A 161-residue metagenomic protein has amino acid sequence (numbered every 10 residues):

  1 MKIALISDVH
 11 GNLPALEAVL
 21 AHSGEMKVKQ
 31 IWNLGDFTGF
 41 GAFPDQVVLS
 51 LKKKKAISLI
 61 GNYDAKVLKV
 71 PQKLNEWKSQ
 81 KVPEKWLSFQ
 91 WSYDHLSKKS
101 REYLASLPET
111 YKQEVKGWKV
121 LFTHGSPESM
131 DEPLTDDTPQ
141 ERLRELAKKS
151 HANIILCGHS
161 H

Functional and structural regions predicted by a protein language model:
M1-A4, K112-L121: Beta-strand-turn-beta hairpins that frame and shape the catalytic cleft of phosphate-ester-processing enzymes
M1-A56: N-terminal active-site segment of His-dependent metallophosphoesterases
S7-V9, G35-F37, A56, N62-A65 (+2 more regions): Active-site metal-binding loops of divalent metal-dependent hydrolases
S23-V28, V115-K116, K148-H151: Glycine-rich phosphate-binding loop signature in dinucleotide/nucleotide-binding domains
Q30, I57, V120, N153-I154: Short, Asp-centered acidic motifs that coordinate Mg2+ and/or phosphate in catalytic or ligand-binding sites
K54-Q113, L134-H151: Active-site neighborhood of divalent metal-dependent phosphoester bond hydrolases
G125-S126, D131-D136: A short secondary-structure junction signal
K148-H161: A contiguous pocket-lining binding segment that forms or flanks enzyme active sites
